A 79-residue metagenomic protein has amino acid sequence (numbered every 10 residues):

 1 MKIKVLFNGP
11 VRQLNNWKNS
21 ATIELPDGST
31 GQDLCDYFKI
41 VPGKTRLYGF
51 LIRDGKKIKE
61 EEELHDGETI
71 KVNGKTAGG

Functional and structural regions predicted by a protein language model:
M1-G78: Ubiquitin-like/PB1-type beta-grasp interaction modules and other compact soluble beta-rich domains
